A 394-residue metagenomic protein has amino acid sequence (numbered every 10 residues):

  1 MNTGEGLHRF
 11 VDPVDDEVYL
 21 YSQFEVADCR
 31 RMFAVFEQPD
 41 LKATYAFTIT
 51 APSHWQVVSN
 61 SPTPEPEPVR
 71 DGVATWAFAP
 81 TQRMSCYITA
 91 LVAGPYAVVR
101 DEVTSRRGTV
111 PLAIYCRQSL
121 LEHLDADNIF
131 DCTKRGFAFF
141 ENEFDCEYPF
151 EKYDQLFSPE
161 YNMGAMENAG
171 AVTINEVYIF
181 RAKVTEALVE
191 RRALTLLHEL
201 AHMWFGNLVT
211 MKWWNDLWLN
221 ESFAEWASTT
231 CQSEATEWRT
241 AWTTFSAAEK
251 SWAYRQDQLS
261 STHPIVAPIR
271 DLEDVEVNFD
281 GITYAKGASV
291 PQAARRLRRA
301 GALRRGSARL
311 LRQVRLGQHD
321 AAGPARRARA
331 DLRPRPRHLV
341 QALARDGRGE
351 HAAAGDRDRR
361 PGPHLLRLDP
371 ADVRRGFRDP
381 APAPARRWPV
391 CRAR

Functional and structural regions predicted by a protein language model:
M1-E151, R255, F279-G281, R296-G301 (+4 more regions): Acidic/His-enriched low-complexity segments
L41, G376-R386: Short coil-to-beta strand junction motifs in C2/discoidin
T48, R386-W388: Beta-strand signatures of extracellular beta-sandwich domains
T63, G362-H364, F377: A broad structural signal for short, well-ordered beta-strand segments within beta-sheet-rich domains
F78, T109, A113-V373: Hydrophobic alpha-helical and helix-loop surface patches within well-folded domains that function as non-catalytic
P389-R394: C-terminal beta-sandwich/jelly-roll accessory domains of carbohydrate-active enzymes
